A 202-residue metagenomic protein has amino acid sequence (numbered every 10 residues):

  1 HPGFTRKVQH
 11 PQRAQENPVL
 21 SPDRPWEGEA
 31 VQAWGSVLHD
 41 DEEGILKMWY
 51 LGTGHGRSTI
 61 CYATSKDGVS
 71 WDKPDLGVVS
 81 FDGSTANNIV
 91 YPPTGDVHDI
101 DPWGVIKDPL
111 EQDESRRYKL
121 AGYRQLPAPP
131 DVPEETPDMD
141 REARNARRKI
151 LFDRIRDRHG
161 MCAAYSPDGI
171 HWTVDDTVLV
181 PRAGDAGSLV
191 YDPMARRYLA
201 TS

Functional and structural regions predicted by a protein language model:
H1-S202: Carbohydrate-active catalytic/glycan-binding domains of CAZyme proteins, especially the secreted or lumenal ectodomains
